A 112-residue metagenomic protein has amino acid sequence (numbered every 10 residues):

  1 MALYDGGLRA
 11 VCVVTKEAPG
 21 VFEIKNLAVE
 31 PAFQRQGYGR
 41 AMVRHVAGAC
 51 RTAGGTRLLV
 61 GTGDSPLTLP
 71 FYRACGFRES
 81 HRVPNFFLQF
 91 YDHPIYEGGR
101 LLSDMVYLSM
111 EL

Functional and structural regions predicted by a protein language model:
M1-P31, V43-R44, E111: Acetyl-CoA-dependent GNAT
P19, P66-L67: Short alpha-helical
E30, Q34, G63: Residue-level recognition of the GNAT/N-acetyltransferase active site
F33, G37-H45, G55: Conserved acetyl-CoA pyrophosphate-binding loop and the N-cap/start of the following alpha-helix in GNAT-like
C50-D64: Conserved GNAT acetyl-CoA-binding A-motif
L59-G61, R73, R78-G99: Conserved catalytic-core motifs of GNAT/GCN5-like acyltransferases
L102-Y107: Short hydrophobic/aromatic beta-strand or adjacent loop that forms the aromatic wall/cage of a ligand/substrate-binding
